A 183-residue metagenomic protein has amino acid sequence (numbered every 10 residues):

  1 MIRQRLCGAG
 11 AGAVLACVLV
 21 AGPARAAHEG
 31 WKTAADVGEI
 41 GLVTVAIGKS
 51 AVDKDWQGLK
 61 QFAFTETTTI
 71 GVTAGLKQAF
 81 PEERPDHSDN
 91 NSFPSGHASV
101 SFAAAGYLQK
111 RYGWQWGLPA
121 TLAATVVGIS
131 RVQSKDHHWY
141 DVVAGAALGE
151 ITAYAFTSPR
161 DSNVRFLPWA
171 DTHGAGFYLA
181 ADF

Functional and structural regions predicted by a protein language model:
I2-G38, W56-Q57, T73-A74, Q78-S95 (+1 more regions): Replace "edges of transmembrane helices
G41-G48: Hydrophobic core of alpha-helical transmembrane segments in multi-pass integral membrane proteins
K49-T68: Interfacial segments of alpha-helical transmembrane regions
